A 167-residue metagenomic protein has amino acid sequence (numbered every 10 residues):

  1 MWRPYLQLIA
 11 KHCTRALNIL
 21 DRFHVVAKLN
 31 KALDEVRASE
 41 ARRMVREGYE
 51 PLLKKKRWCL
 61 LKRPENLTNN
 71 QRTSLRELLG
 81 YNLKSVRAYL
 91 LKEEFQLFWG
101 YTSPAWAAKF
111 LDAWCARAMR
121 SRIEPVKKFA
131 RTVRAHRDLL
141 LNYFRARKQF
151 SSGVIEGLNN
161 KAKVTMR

Functional and structural regions predicted by a protein language model:
W2-L17, F23-N30, V45-R167: Acidic/histidine-rich catalytic cores and adjacent linkers of DNA breakage/strand-transfer/modification proteins
N30-A41: Short, surface-exposed amphipathic charged segments that create phosphate/polyanion-binding patches used for binding
